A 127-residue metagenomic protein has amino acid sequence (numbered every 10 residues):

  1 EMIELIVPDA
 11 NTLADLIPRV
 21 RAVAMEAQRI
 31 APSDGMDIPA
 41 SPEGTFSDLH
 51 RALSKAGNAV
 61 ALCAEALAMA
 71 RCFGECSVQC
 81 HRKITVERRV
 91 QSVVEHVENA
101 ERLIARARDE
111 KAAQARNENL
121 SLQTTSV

Functional and structural regions predicted by a protein language model:
E1, M25-A40: Short, charge-rich amphipathic alpha-helices with coiled-coil/heptad character
E1, T124-V127: N-terminal functional module detector in eukaryotic proteins
E1-A10, A14-I17, R21: Leu/Val/Ala/Ile-rich N-terminal alpha-helices, chiefly Sec-type signal peptides and the beginnings
L5, A22-V23, R29, L62 (+2 more regions): Long, low-complexity, highly charged intrinsically disordered regions that are enriched for acidic
A14-M25, H50-S54: Phosphate-binding glycine-rich loops and adjacent basic patches that engage nucleotide phosphates, nucleic-acid
A22, E26, I30, L120-T125: N-terminal capping/interface segment
I38-T125: Soluble C-terminal extramembrane regulatory/interaction domains of multi-pass membrane proteins
